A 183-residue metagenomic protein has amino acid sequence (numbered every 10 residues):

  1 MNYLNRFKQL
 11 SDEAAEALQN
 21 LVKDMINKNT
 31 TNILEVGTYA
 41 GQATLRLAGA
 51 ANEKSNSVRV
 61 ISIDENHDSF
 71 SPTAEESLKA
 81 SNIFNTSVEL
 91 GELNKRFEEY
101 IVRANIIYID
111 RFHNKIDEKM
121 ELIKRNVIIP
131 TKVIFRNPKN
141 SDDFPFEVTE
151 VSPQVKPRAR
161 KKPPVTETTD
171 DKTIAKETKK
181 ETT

Functional and structural regions predicted by a protein language model:
Y3-L4, D12-Q154: S-adenosylmethionine/decaboxylated-SAM
V155-P164, T173-T183: Arg/Lys-rich low-complexity patches in intrinsically disordered regions that function as generic
